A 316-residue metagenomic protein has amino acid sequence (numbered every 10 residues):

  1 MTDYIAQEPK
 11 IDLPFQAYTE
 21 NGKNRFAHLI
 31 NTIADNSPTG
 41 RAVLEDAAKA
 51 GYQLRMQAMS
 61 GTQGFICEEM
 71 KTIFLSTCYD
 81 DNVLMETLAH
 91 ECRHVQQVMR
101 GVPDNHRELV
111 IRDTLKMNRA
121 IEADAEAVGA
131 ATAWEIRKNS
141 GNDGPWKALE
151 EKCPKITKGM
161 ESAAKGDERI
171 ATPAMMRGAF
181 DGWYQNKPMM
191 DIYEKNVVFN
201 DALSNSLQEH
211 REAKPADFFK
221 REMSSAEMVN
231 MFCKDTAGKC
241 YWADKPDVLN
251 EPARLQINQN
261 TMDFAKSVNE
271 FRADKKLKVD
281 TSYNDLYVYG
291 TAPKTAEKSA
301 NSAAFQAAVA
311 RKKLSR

Functional and structural regions predicted by a protein language model:
Q7-K71, D80-D81, D274, K278 (+2 more regions): Auxiliary, metal-adjacent structural segments of Zn-dependent hydrolase domains
N24, H28, P38, A42 (+5 more regions): Extracytoplasmic/secreted proteins, especially bacterial periplasmic and envelope-associated proteins
T32, N36, V95-V102, V128-N139: Structured segments of extracytoplasmic/periplasmic soluble domains in secreted or envelope-associated proteins
I73-L88: Short pre-active-site segment immediately N-terminal to the catalytic Zn-binding motif
N82, V98-A123: Post-HEXXH active-site segment of zinc metalloproteases
M85-M99: Active-site recognition of the HExxH zinc-binding catalytic motif
I111-I156: Post-HExxH zinc-binding segment in Zn-dependent metallohydrolases
S162-R316: Pan-zinc metallopeptidase signature
